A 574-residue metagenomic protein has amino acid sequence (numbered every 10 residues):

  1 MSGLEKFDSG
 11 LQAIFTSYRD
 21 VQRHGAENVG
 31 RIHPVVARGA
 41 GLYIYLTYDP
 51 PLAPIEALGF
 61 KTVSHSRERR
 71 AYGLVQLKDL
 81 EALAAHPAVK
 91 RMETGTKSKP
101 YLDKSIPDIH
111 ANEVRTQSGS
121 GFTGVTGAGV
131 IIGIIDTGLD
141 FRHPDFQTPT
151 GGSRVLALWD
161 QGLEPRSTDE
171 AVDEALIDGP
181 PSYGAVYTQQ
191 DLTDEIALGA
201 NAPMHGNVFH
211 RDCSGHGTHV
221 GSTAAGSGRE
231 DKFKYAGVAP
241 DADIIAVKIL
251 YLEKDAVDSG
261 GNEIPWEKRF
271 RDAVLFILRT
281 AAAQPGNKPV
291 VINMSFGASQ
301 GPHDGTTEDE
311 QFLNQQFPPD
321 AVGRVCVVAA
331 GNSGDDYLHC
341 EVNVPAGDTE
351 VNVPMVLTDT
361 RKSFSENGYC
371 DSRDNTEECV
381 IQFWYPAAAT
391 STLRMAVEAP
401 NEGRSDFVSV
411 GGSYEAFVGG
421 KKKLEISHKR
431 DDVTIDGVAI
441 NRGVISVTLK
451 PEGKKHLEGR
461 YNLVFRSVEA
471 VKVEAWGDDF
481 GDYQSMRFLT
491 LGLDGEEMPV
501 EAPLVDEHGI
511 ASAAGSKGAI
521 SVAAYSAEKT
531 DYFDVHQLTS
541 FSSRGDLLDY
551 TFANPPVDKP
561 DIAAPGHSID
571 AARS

Functional and structural regions predicted by a protein language model:
M1-S574: Loop-rich non-cytosolic ectodomains and luminal regions
